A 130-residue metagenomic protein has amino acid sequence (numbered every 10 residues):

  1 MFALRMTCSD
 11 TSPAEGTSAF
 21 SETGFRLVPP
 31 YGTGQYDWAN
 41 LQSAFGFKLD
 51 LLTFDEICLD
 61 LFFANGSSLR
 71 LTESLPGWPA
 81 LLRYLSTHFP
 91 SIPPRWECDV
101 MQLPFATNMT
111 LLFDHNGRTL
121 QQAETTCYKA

Functional and structural regions predicted by a protein language model:
M1-A130: Eukaryotic intrinsically disordered, low-complexity regulatory linkers and tails enriched in Ser/Thr/Pro
